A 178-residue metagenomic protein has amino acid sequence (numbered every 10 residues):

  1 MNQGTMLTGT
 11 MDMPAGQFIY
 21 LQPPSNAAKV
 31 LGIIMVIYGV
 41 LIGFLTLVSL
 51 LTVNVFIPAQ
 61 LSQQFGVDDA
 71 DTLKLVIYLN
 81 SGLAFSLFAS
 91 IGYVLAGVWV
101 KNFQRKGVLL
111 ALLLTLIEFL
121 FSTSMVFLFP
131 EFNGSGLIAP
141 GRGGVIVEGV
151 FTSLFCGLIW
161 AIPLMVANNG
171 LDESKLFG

Functional and structural regions predicted by a protein language model:
N2-G178: Topology signature of small-to-medium multi-pass alpha-helical membrane proteins
